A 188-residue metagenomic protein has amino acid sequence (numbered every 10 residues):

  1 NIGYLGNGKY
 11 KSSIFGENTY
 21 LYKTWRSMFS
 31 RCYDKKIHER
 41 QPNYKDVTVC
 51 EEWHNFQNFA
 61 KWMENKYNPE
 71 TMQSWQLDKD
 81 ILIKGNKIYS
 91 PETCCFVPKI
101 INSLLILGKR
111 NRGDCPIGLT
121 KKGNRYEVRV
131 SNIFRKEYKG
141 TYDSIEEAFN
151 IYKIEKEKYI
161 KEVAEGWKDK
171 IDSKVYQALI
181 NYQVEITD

Functional and structural regions predicted by a protein language model:
N1: GIY-YIG nuclease catalytic motif and its immediate N-terminal context
Y4-D34, E39-V130: Short, cationic Gly/His-enriched loop motifs
H38, Y138, E162: Short acidic, gly/pro-rich beta-turn/loop elements at beta-sheet edges and active-site/ligand-binding grooves
K45-C50, R135-E146: A short, exposed loop/beta-hairpin motif centered on an aromatic-Gly-Thr core
F59, L119, V128, Y142-K156: An aromatic-rich alpha-helical recognition segment common to small helix-rich domains
K61-P69, N150-E157, K161: Short, intrinsically disordered, mixed-charge
W75, P116-G118, T141-E146, W167: Polar, enzyme-active/binding microenvironments
I101, R110, Y159-D188: Extended, polar beta-sheet/loop recognition surfaces of beta-rich domains that mediate binding to diverse ligands
